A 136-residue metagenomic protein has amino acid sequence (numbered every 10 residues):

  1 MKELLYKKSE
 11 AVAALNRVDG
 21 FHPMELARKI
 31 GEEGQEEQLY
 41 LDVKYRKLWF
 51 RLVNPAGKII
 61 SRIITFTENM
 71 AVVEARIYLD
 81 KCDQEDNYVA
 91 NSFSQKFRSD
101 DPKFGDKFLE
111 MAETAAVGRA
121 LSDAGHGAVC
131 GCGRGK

Functional and structural regions predicted by a protein language model:
M1-K136: Polyanion-binding surfaces on beta-sheet-dominated domains and ring/shell assemblies
